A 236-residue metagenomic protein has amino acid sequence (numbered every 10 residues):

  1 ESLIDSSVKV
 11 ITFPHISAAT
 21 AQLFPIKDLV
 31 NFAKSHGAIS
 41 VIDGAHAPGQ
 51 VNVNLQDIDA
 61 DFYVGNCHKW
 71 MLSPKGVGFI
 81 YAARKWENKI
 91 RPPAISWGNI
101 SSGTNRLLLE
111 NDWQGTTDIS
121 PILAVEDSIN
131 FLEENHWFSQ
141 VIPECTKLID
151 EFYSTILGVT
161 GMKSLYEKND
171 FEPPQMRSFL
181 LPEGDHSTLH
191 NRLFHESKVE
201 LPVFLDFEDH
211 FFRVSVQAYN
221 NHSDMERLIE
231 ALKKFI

Functional and structural regions predicted by a protein language model:
E1-A45, G49: Active-site phosphate-binding strand-loop segment of PLP-dependent enzymes
F24-N31, S35, K147, E151 (+2 more regions): Alpha-helical scaffolding segments of alpha/beta enzyme cores, especially the outer helices of TIM-barrel or partial
I58-S102: Active-site PLP attachment segment
Y63, M162-Y166, K198-F204: A short linear hydrophobic-aromatic micro-motif
L108-S154: Structural signature of PLP-dependent enzymes
T146-Y153, L157-E196: Conserved PLP-binding catalytic core of the aspartate aminotransferase-like
D185, N191-I236: PLP-dependent enzyme catalytic core of the Aspartate aminotransferase-like
